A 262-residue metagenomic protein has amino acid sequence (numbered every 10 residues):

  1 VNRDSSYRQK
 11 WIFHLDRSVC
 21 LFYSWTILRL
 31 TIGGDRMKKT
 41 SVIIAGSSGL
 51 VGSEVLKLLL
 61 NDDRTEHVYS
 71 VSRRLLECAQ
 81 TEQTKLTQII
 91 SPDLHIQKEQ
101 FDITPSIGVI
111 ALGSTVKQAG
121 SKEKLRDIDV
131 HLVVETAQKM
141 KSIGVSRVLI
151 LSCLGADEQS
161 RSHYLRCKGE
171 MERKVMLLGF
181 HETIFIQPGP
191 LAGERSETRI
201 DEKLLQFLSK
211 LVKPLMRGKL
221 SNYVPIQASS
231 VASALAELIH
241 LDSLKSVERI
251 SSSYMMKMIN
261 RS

Functional and structural regions predicted by a protein language model:
S41-N61: N-terminal Rossmann NAD(P)H-binding glycine-rich loop of SDR-like oxidoreductase domains
V42, S70, K85-E135, K139-S142 (+1 more regions): NAD(P)H-binding glycine-rich loop region in Rossmannoid oxidoreductase-like domains and their noncatalytic homologs
A45, A119-K122, D127-G169, L177 (+1 more regions): Conserved Rossmann-fold NAD(P)-dependent oxidoreductase catalytic core, especially the SDR/UDP-sugar
V71-E77: Short, polar loop motifs at secondary-structure junctions
E158-E248, S253-N260: Oxidoreductase cofactor-interface core, primarily capturing Rossmann-like NAD(P)-dependent enzymes
